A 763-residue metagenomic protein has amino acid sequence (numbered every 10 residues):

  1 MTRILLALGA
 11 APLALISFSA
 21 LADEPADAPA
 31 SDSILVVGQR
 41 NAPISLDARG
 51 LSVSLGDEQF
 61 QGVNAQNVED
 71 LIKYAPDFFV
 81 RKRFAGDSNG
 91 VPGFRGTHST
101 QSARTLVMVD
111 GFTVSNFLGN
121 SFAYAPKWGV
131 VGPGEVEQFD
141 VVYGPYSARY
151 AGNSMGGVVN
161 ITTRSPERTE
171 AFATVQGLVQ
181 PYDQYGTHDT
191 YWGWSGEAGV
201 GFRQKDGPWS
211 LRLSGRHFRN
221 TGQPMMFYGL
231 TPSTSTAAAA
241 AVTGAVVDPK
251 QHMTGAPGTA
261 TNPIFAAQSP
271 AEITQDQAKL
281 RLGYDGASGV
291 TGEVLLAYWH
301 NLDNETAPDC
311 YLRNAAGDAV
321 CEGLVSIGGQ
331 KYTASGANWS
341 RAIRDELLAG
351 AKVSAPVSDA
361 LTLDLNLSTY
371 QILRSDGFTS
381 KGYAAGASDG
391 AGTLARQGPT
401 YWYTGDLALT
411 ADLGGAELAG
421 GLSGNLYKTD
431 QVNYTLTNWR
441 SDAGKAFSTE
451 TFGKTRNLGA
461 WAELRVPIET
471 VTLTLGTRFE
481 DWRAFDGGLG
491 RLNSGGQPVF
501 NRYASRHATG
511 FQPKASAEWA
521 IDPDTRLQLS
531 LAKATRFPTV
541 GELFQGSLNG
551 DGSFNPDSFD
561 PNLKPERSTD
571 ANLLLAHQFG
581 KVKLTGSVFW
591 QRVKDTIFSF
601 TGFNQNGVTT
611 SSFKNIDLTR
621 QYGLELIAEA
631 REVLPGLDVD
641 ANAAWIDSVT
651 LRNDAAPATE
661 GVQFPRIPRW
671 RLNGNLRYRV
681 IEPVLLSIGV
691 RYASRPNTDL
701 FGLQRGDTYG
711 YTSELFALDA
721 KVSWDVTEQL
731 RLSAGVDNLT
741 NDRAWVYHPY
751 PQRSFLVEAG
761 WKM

Functional and structural regions predicted by a protein language model:
P25, T174, D412-G415, P467-L473 (+6 more regions): Gram-negative outer-membrane beta-barrel transporters
S31-V63, S88-V91: N-terminal periplasmic "start-of-domain" segments of outer-membrane beta-barrel proteins
E69, K73-N116: Extracytoplasmic beta-strand/coil segments of soluble accessory domains associated with Gram-negative outer-membrane
V114-P145: Short acidic/polar hinge/loop motifs at secondary-structure boundaries that mediate gating or recognition
H188-T306, R344-P356, R478, P513: Transmembrane beta-barrel wall of Gram-negative outer-membrane proteins
L302, L373, K428-S441, R483-Q497 (+6 more regions): Surface-exposed extracellular loop regions of Gram-negative outer-membrane beta-barrel proteins, predominantly
A334-P356, G398, S448-N457, Y503-Q512 (+7 more regions): Outer-membrane beta-barrel signature, preferentially recognizing the C-terminal barrel domain of Gram-negative
A419-D524, L548, A655: Signature of Gram-negative outer-membrane beta-barrel scaffolds
